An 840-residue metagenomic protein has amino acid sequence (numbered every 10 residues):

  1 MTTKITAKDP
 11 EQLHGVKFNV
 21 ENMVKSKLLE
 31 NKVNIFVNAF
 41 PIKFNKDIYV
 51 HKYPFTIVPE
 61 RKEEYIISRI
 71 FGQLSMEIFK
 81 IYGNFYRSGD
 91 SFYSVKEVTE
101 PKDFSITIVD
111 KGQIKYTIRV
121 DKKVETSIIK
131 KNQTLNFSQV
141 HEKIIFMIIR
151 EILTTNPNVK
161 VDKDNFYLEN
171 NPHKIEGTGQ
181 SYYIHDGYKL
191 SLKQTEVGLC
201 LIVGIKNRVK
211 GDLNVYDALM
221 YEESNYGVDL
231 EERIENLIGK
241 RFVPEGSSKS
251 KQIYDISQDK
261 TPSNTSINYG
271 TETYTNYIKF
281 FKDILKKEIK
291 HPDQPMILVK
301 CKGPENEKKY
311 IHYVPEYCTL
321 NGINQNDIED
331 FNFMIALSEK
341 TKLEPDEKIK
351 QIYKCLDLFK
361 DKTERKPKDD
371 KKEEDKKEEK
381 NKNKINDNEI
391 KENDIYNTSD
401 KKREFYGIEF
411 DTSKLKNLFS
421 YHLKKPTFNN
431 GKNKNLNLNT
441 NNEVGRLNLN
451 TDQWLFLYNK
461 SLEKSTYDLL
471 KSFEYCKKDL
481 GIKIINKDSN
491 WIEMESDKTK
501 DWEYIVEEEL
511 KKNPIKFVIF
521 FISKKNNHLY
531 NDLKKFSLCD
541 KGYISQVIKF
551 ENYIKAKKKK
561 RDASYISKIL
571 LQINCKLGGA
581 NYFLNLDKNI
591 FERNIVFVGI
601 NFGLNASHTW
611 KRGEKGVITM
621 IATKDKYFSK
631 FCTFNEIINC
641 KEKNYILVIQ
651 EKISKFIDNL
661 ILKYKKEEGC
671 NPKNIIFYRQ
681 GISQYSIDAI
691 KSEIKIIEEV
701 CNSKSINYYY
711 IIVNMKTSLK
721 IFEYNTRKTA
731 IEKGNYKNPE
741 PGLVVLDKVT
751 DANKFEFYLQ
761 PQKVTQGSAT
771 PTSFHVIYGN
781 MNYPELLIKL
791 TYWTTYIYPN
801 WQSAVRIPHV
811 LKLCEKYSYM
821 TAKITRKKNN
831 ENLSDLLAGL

Functional and structural regions predicted by a protein language model:
M1-R365, S834-A838: Noncatalytic nucleic-acid binding interfaces
T2-T56, K131, M147, E151-N165 (+14 more regions): Long, contiguous domain-sized segments
K122, K286, T319, I323 (+6 more regions): A generic structural signal for solvent-exposed, polar alpha-helical segments
G198-D375, K380-Q453, L457-N531, L538-C539 (+1 more regions): Domain-level detector for long, ordered catalytic/regulatory cores in large eukaryotic signaling and trafficking
